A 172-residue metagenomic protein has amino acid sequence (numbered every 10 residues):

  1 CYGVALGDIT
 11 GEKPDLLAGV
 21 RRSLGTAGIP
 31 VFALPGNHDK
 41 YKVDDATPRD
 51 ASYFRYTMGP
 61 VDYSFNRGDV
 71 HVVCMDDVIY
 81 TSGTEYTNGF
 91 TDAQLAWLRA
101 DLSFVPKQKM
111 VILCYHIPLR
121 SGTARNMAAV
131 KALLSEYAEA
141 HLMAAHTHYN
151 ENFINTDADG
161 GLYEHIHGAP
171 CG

Functional and structural regions predicted by a protein language model:
C1-A18: N-terminal active-site segment of His-dependent metallophosphoesterases
Y2, H71, M110-V111: Charged active-site motifs of nucleotide-sugar-dependent glycosyltransferases
G3-A5, A33-L34, L113, L142-M143: Residue-level marker for buried hydrophobic side chains located in beta-strands that build the well-ordered beta-sheet
L6, L102-G122: Short acidic, glycine-rich surface-loop motifs adjacent to enzyme active sites
G7-D8, G36-N37, H116, A145-H146: Active-site glycine-centered loops adjacent to acidic/histidine catalytic or metal-binding residues that shape
D8, G83-Y86, P118: Conserved short-loop catalytic and cofactor-binding motifs
P14-K107, N126-H141, Y149-G172: Extended active-site neighborhood of metal-dependent phosphoesterases/phosphodiesterases
L113-P118, A140-N150: Histidine-centered catalytic micro-motifs
